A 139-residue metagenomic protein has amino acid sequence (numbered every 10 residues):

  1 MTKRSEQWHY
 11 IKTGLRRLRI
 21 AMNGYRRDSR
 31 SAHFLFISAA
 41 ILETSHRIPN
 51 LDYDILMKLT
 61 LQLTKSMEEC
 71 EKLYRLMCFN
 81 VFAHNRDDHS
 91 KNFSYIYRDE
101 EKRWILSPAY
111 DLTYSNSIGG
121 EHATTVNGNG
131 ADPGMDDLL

Functional and structural regions predicted by a protein language model:
M1-S90, S94-L139: Anionic ligand-binding catalytic core segments
